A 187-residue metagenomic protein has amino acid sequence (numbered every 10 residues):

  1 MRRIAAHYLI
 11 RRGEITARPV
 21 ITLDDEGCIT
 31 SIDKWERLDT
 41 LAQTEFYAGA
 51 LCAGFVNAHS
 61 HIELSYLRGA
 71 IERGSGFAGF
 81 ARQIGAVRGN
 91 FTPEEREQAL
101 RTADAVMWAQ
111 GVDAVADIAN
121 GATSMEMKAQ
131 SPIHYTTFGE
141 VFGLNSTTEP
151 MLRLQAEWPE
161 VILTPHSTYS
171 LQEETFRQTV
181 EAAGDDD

Functional and structural regions predicted by a protein language model:
M1, L41, A48, P132 (+2 more regions): A general structural motif
R2-L9, D25-E26, S31-R82, R101 (+1 more regions): Replace "His-x-His-based motif
G13-I15, L38, M127-A129: A generic structural signal for short, solvent-exposed coil/turn residues that cap or connect secondary-structure
E14-D24: A conserved glycine-rich beta-strand in the N-terminal activation segment of trypsin-fold
C28-T30, G69-A70, G79-Q83, E140-G143 (+2 more regions): Glycine-rich loops and low-complexity Gly/Arg-rich segments that provide flexible linkers or classic glycine-based
S65-Q98, P132, T136, D187: Active-site gating loops and adjacent loop-to-helix segments of metal-dependent hydrolytic enzymes
N90-G184: Active-site loop-helix segments enriched in His/Asp/Glu that coordinate and activate a nucleophilic water at divalent
